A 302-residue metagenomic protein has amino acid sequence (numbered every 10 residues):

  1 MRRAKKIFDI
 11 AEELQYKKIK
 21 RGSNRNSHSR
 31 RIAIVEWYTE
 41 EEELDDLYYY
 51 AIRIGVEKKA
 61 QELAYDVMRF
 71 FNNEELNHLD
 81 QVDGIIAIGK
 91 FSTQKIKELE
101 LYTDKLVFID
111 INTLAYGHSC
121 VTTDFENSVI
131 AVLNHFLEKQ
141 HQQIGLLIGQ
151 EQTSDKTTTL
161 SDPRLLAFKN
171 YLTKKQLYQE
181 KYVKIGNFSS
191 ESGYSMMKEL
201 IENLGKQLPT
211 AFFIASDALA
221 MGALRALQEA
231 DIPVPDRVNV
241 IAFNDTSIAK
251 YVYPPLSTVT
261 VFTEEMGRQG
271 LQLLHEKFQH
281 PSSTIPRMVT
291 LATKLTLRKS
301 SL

Functional and structural regions predicted by a protein language model:
M1-H28, L302: N-terminal helix-turn-helix DNA-binding module of bacterial transcription factors
L14, K139-H141, E202-L208: Glycine-rich phosphate-binding loop signature in dinucleotide/nucleotide-binding domains
S27-N134, E202, K206: Alpha-helical recognition/docking segments in bacterial nutrient-uptake and carbohydrate-utilization systems
S29-I32, L133-L137, H141-I144, T210 (+1 more regions): Nucleotide donor/acceptor-binding cores
A33, Q81-I88, G145-I148, V183 (+2 more regions): Periplasmic-binding protein-like
T39-L47, F71-N73, V121-A131, L147-K198 (+4 more regions): Hinge/beta->alpha junction and helix N-cap segments in small-molecule ligand-binding domains
I201-L302: Flexible loop/turn connectors
